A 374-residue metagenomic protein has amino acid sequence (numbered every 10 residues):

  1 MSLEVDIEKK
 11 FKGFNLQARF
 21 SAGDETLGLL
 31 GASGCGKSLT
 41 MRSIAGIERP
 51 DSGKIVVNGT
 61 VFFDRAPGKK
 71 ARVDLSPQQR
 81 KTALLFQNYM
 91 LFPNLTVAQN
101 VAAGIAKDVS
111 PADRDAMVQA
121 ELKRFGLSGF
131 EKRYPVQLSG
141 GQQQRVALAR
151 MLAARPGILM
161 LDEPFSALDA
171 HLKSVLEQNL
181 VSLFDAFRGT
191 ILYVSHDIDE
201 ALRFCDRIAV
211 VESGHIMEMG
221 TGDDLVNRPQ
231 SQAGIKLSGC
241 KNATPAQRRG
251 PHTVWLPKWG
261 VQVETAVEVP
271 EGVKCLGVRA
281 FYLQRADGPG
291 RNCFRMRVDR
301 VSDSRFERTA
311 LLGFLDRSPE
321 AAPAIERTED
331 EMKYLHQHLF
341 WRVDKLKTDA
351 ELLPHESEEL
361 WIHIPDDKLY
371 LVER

Functional and structural regions predicted by a protein language model:
V5-A32, S38-R49, I55-V56, V61 (+1 more regions): Non-catalytic connector elements of ABC transporters
V5-I7, A66-A71, G234: Pre-NBD coupling/linker segments of ABC/ABC-like ATPases
L27-G28, V73-S76, R80-M90, L192: ABC nucleotide-binding domain signature
S33, N88, D197: Two-component His->Asp phosphorelay active-site signatures
K54-R80, S110: ABC ATPase NBD Q-loop/coupling interface
K81-A83, L91-A233: ABC ATPase nucleotide-binding domains
N227-H252: C-terminal boundary and immediately downstream tail of ABC-type ATPase nucleotide-binding domains
